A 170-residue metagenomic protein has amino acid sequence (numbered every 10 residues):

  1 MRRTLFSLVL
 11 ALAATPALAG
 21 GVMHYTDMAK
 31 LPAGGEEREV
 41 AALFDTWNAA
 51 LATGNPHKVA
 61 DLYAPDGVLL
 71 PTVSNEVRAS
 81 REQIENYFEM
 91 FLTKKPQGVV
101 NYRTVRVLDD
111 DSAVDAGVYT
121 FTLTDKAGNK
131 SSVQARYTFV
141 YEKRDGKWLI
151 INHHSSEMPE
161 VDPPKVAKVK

Functional and structural regions predicted by a protein language model:
M1-L8: Bacterial N-terminal signal peptides that target proteins for export
S7, A17-L18: Cleavable N-terminal signal peptides
A19-P65, P164-K170: Short, low-complexity N-terminal intrinsically disordered segments enriched in polar/charged residues
G20-V22, Q134-P164: Short beta-strand edge/turn micro-motifs at domain boundaries
Y25, L51, V68-R78, E89-K94: A short gly/proline-enriched turn/hairpin at secondary-structure junctions
W47, V59-A60, G67, S80 (+3 more regions): Hydrophobic pocket/interface hotspot
E85-A127: Surface-exposed, charged secondary-structure patches
